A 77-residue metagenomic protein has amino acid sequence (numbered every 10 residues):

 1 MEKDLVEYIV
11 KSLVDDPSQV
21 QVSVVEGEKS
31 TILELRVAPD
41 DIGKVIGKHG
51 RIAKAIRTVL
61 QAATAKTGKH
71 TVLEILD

Functional and structural regions predicted by a protein language model:
M1-K44, K54, T58-D77: RNA-contacting regions in translation and RNA-metabolism proteins, encompassing KH/S1 modules where present
